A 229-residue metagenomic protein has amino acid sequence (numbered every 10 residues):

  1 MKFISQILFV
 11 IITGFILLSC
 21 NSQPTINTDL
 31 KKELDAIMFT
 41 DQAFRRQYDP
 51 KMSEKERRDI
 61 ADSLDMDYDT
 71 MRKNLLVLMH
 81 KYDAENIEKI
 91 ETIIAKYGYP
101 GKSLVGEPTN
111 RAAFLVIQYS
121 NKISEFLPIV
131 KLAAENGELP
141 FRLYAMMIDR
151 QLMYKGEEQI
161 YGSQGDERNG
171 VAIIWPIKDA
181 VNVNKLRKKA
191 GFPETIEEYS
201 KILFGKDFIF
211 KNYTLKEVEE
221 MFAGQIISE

Functional and structural regions predicted by a protein language model:
M1-L8: Bacterial N-terminal signal peptides that target proteins for export
T13-F15: Charge-dense, helix-prone N-terminal extensions
L18-S19: C-terminal motif of bacterial Sec signal peptides marking the signal peptidase cleavage site
Q23-T92: Start-of-domain marker
D69-E229: Short beta-strand and adjacent turn/loop elements
